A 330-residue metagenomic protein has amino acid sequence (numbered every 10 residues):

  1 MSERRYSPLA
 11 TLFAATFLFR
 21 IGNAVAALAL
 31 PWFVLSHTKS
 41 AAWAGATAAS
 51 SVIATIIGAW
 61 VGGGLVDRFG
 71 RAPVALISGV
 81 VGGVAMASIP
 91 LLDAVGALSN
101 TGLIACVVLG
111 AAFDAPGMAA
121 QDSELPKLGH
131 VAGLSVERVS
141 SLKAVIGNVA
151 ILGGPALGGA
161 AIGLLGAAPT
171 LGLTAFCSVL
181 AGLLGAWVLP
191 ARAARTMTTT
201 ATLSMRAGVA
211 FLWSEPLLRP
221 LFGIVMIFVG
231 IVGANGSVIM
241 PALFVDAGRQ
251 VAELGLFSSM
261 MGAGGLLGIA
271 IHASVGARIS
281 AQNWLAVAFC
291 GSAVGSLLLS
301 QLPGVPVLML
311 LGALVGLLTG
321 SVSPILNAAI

Functional and structural regions predicted by a protein language model:
M1-A10, P190-G223: Juxtamembrane intracellular "pre-TM" segments in multi-pass secondary transporters
T11-A27, S51-G64, G70-G82, G102-A160 (+3 more regions): Substrate-agnostic recognition of the 12-TM MFS/MFS-like secondary transporter fold
A26-A29, F33, T38-G45, S141 (+1 more regions): Small-residue hotspots at the loop-to-helix junctions and early N-terminal turns of transmembrane alpha-helices
A29, L165-G172, A210-I269, S321: A single, central transmembrane helix in multi-pass transporters
P31-H37, I89-V95, G153-L173, V245-A247: Transmembrane alpha-helix termini and helix-breaking/packing motifs in multi-pass membrane transporters
I57-V61, R68, A72-P73, S88 (+2 more regions): C-terminal transmembrane bundle of multi-pass solute transporters/carriers
G79, G83-M86, L92, C106 (+4 more regions): A generic transmembrane-helix signature of 12-TM secondary carrier transporters
N100-F113, R138-R195, A201, G255 (+1 more regions): Hydrophobic alpha-helical transmembrane segments
